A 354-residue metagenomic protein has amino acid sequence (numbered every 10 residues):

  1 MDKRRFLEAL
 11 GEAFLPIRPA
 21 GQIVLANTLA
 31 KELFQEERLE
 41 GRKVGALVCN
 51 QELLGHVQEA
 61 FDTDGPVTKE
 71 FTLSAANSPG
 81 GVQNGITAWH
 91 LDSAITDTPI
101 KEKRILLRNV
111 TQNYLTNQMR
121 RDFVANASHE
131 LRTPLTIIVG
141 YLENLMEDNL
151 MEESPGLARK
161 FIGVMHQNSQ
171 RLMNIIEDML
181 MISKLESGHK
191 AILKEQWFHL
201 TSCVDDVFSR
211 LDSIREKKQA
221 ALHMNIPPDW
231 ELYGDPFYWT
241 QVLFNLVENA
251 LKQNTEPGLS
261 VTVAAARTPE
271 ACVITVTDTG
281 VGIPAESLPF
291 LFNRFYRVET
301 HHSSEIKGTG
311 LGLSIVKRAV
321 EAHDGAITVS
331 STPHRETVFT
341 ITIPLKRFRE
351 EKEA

Functional and structural regions predicted by a protein language model:
M1-F34: Sensory modules in modular signal-transduction proteins
V44-Q112: PAS-family sensory/regulatory modules and their coupling/dimerization elements
Q167-L172: Short alpha-helical segment of the dimerization/phosphotransfer core of two-component systems
S187-L193, E231-G234: Conserved micro-motifs of the catalytic ATP-binding
Q196-W197, E216, A221-W230: Conserved catalytic submotifs in the C-terminal HATPase_c
I283-F295: Short conserved segment of the HATPase_c
